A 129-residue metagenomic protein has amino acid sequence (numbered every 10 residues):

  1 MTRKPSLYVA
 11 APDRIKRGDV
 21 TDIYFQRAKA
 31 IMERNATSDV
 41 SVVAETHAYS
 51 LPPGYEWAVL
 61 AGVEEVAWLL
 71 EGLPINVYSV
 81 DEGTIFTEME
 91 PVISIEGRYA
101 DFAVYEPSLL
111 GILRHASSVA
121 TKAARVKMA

Functional and structural regions predicted by a protein language model:
M1-A129: Ordered alpha/beta subdomains of enzyme catalytic regions
